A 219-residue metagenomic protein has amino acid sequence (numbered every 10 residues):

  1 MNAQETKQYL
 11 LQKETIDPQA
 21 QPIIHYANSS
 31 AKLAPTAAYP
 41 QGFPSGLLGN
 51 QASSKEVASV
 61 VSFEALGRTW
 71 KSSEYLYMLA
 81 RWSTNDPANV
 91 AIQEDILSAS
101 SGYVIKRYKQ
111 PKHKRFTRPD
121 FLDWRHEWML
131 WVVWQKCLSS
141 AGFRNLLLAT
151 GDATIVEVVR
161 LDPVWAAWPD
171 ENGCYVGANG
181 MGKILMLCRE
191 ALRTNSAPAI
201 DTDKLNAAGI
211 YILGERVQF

Functional and structural regions predicted by a protein language model:
M1-F219: Charged, low-complexity intrinsically disordered segments
